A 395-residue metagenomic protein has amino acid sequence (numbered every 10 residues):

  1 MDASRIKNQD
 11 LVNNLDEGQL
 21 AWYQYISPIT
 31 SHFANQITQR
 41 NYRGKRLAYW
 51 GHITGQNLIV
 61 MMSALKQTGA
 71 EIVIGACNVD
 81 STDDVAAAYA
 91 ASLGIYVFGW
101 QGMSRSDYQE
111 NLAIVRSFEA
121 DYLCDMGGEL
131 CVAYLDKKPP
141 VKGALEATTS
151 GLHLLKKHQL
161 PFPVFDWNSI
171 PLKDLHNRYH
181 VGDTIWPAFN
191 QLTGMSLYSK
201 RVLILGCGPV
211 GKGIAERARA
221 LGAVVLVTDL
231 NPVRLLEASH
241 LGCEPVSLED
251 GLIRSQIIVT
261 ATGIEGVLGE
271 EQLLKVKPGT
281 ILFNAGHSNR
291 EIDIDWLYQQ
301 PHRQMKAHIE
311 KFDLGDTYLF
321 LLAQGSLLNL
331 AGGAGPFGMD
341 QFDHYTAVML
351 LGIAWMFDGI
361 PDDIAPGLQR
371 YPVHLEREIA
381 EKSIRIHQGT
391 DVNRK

Functional and structural regions predicted by a protein language model:
D2-Q36, Y42, C77-S81, A87-S199 (+1 more regions): Glycine/serine-rich phosphate-binding loop and adjoining beta1-alpha1 elements at the start of nucleotide-handling
L15-A21, I29-T30, G44, F165-S199 (+1 more regions): Adenosine-phosphate binding glycine-rich loop
R43-Q56, N168, F189, T193-R219 (+1 more regions): Glycine-rich adenosine-cofactor-binding loop
I53-A70: Histidine-anchored nucleotide/phosphate-binding helix
G75-A86, L205, A220-L241: NAD(P)-binding Rossmann-fold cofactor-contacting core
Y89-F98, V224, L230-S255, Y298-R303: Conserved N-terminal Rossmann-fold NAD(P) cofactor-binding segment
R116-Y122, C243-I292: Rossmann-like NAD(P)-binding element
Y122-D125, K138-S150, L273-D313, L319-F320 (+1 more regions): ADP-ribose/adenylate-binding Rossmann-like module
